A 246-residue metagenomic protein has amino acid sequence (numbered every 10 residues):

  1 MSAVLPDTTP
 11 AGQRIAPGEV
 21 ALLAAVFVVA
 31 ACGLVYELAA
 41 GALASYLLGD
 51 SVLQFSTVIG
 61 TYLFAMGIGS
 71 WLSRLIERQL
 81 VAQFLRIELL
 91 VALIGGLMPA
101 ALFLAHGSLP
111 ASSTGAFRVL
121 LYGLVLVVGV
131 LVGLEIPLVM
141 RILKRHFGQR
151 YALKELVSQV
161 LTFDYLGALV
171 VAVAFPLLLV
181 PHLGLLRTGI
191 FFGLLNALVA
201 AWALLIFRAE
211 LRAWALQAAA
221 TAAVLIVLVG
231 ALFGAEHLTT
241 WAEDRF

Functional and structural regions predicted by a protein language model:
S2-F246: Alpha-helical transmembrane segments of multi-pass membrane proteins
